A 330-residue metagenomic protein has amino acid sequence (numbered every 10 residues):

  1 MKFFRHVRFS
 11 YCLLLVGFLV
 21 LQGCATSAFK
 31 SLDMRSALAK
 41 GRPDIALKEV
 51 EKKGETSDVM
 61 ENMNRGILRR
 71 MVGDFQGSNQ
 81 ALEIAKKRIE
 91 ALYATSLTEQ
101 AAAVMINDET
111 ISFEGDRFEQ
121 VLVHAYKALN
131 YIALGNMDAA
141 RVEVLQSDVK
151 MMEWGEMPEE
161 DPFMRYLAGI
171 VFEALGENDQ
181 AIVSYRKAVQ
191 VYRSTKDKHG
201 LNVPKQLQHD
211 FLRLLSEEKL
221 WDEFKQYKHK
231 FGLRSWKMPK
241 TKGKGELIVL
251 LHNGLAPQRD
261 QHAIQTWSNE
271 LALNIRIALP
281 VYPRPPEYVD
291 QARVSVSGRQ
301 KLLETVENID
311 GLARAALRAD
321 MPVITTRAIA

Functional and structural regions predicted by a protein language model:
L21-R42, K53-G54: Bacterial Sec signal peptide processing site at the extreme N-terminus
L32, N64, L68-M71, E119-L122 (+5 more regions): "A position-specific structural signal for the A-helix of alpha-solenoid helical repeats
S57, S112-E119, P158-E160: Structural signature of alpha-solenoid helical repeat junctions
V59-E61, I89-Q100, E153-E160, V189-E223 (+1 more regions): Boundary/linker segments of alpha-helical solenoid repeat arrays
N79-E90, E173, E177-D197: TPR/TPR-like (Sel1-like) alpha-helical repeat modules
W221-A330: Short loop/turn and low-complexity linker motifs enriched in small/turn-promoting residues
